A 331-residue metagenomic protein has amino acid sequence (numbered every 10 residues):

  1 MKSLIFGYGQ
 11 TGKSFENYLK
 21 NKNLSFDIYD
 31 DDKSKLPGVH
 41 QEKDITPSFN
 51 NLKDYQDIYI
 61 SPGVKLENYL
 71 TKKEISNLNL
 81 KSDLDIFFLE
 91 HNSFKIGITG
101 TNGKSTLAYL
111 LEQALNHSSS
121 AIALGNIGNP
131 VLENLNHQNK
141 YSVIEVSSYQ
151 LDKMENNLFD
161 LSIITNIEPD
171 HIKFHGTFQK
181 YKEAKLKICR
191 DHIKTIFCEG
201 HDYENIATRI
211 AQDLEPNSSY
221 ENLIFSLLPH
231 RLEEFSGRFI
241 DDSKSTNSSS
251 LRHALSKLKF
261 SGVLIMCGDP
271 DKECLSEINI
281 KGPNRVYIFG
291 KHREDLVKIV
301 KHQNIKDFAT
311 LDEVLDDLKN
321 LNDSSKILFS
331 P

Functional and structural regions predicted by a protein language model:
M1-G97, P229-R231, K298-V300, F308-K319: Short, basic phosphate-binding NTP loop
S14-Y18, S120-A121, Y203-R285: Nucleotide phosphate-binding/pyrophosphate-handling subdomain across enzymes that bind or process nucleotide phosphates
L19, I58, I98, N126 (+7 more regions): Residue-level signal for inorganic ion chemistry
F26-D30, I122-A123, V143: Short beta-strand "acidic-cap" motif of Rossmann-like dinucleotide-binding folds
D27-D31, F197-E199, I265-C267, G282-R293: Short internal beta-strands
G38-V39, P270-K326: C-terminal helical cap/extension that packs against the catalytic core of soluble nucleotide-cofactor enzymes
D83-I127: Walker A (P-loop) phosphate-binding motif
Q138-D202: Flexible active-site lid/hinge loop adjacent to a nucleotide/diphosphate and Mg2+-phosphate binding pocket
